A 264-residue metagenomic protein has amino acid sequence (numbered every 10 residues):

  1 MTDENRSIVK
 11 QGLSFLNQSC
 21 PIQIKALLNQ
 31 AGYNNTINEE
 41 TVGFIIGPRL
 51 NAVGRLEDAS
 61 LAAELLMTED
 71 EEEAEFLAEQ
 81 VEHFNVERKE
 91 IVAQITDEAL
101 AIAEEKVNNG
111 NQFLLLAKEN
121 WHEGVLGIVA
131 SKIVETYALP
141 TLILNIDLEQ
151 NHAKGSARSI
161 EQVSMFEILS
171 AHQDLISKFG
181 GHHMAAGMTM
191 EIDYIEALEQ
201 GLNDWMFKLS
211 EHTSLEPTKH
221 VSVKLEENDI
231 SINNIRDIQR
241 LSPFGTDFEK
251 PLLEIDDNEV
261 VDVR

Functional and structural regions predicted by a protein language model:
M1-D193: Hydrophobic helix-and-loop "lid/oligomerization" segment in the mid-to-C-terminal part of catalytic domains
L13, P21, D204-R264: A contiguous loop/helix-start segment that scaffolds small-molecule binding in enzyme catalytic cores
A59, L126-I128, E199, I232-I235: Conserved strand-to-helix beginnings and helix N-cap segments that scaffold or border functional pockets
L169-Q173, E199-M206: Short amphipathic alpha-helices in soluble, non-transmembrane regions that often serve as interface/regulatory elements
